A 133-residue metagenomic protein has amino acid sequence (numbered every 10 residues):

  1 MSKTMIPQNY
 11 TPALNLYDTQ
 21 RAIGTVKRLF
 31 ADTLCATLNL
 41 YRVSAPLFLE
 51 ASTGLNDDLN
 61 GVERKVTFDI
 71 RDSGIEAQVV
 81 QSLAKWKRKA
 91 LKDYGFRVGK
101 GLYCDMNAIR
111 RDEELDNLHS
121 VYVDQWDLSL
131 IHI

Functional and structural regions predicted by a protein language model:
S2-H119: Class II aminoacyl-tRNA synthetase-like tRNA-binding/catalytic domains
Y122-W126: Short, conserved phosphate-binding/catalytic loop or strand-edge motifs used in phosphoryl-/nucleotidyl-transfer
I131-I133: Conserved small/polar residues in nucleotide/adenosyl-binding loops
